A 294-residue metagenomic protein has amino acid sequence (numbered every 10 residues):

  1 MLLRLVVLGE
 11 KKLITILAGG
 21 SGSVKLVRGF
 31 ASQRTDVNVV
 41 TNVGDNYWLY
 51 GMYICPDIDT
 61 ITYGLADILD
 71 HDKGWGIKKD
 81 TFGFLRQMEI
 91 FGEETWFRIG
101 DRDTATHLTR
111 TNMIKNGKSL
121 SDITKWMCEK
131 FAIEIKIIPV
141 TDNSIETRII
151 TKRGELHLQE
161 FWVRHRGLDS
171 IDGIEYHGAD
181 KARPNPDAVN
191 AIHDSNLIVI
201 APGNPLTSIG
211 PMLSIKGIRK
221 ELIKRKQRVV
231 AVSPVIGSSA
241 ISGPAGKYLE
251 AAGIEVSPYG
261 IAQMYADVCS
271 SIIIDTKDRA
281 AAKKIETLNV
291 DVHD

Functional and structural regions predicted by a protein language model:
E10-T15: Extreme N-terminal starter segment of soluble prokaryotic enzymes
T35, R225-V229, V290: A short helix->loop->beta-strand "cap" motif at the edges of active sites that frequently abuts
N42-Y176: Electropositive, gly/pro-rich neighborhoods at or near active sites that engage anionic ligands
D45, K226-S242: Short, flexible loop segments at boundaries between secondary-structure elements
D172-I192: Active-site glycine-rich loop that binds ribose-phosphate moieties when present
S195: An anion/phosphate-binding loop that grips the pyrophosphate of nucleotide cofactors and donors
P211-R219: Charged helix-capping and loop-helix junction motifs
S242-D294: C-terminal functional extensions of proteins
